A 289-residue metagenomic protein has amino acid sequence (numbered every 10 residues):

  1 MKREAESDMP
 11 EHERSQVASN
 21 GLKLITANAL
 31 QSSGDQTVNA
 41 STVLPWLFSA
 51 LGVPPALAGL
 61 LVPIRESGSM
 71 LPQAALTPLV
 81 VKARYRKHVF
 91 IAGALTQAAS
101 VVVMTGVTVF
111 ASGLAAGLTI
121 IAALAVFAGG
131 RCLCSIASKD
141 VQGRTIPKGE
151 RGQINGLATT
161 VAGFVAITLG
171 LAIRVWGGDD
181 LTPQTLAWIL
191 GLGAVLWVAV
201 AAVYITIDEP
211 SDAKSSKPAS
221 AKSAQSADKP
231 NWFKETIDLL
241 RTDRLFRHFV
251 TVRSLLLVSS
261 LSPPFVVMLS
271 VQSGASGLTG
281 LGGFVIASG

Functional and structural regions predicted by a protein language model:
K2-L71, V80, F90, Q97 (+1 more regions): Helix-loop boundary and gating motifs at the non-cytosolic
A29, S100, V107, L114-C134: Hydrophobic core of transmembrane alpha-helices in multi-pass small-molecule transporters, especially MFS/SLC-type
P45-L51, T77-K82, T105-S112, G163-I189 (+1 more regions): Transmembrane alpha-helix termini and helix-breaking/packing motifs in multi-pass membrane transporters
G68-Q73, S100, N155-R174: Glycine-rich segments within core transmembrane alpha-helices of 12-TM secondary carriers
H88-M104, G191-A194: Structural signature of the two symmetry-related core transmembrane helices
F127-T160: Cytoplasmic helix-loop-helix junction between adjacent transmembrane helices in 12-TM secondary transporters
R174, A194-K214: C-terminal membrane-cytosol helix-exit motif in multi-pass small-molecule transporters
D208-E235: Flexible cytoplasmic inter-helical loops of multi-pass small-molecule transporters
